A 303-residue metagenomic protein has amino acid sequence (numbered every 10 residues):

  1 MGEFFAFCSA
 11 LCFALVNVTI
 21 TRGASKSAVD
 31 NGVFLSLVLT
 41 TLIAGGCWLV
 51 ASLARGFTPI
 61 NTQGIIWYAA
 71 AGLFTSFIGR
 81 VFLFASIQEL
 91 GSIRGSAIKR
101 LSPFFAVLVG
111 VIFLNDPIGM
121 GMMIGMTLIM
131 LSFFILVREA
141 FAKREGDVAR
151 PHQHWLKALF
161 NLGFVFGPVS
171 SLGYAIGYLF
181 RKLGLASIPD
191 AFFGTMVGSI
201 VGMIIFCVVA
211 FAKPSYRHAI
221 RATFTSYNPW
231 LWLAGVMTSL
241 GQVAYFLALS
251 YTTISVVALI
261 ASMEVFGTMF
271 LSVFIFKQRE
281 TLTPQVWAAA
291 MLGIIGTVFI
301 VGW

Functional and structural regions predicted by a protein language model:
M1-C12, V18-D30, L35-A70, R80-L90 (+9 more regions): Membrane-interface interhelical linkers
A14, G45, L73-F77, P103-L108 (+6 more regions): Hydrophobic/small/kink-forming positions within alpha-helical transmembrane segments of polytopic membrane proteins
A28-V29, G91-S92, L114, I118 (+2 more regions): A helix-boundary/kink motif common to multi-pass secondary transporters, especially Major Facilitator Superfamily
G32-V33, G95, F193-T195, V257: Juxtamembrane helix-start motifs in multi-pass secondary transporters
T41-L42, F104-F105, M130, M203-I204 (+2 more regions): Small-residue-rich packing faces within the transmembrane alpha-helices of Major Facilitator Superfamily
W67-G72, D116-S132, D190-G202: Alpha-helical transmembrane segments
F104-I124, F134-L136, F266-W287: C-terminal transmembrane-helix exit sites in multi-pass transporters
W155-A186, F192: Selected transmembrane alpha-helices and immediately adjacent juxtamembrane segments of polytopic inner-membrane
